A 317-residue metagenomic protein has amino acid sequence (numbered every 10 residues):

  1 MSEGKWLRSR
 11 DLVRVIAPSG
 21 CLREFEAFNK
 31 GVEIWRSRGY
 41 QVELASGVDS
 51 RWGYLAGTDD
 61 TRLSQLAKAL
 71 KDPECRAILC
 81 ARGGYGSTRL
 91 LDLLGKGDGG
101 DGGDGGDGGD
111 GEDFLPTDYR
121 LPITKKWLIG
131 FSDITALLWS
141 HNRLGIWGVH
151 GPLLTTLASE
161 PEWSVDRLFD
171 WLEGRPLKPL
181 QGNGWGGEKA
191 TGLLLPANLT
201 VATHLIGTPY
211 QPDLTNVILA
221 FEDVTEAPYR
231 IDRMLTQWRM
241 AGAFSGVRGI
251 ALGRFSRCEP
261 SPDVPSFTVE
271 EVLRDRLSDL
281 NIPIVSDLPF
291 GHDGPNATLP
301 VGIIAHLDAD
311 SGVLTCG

Functional and structural regions predicted by a protein language model:
M1, D98-I123: Short, C-terminally biased terminal segments at protein or domain edges
M1-E74: ATP/NTP phosphate-donor binding region
T58-S64, R233-W238, V264-V272: Charged helix-capping and loop-helix junction motifs
A77-L93, F131: N-terminal glycine-rich "phosphate-gripper" loop used for MgATP/nucleotide binding and carboxylate activation
L94-G99, L121-S140, W147-L153, L280-P283: Short, acidic/small-residue loops that bind anionic groups at enzyme active sites
I146-G207: Conserved anion/nucleotide-ligand pocket segment
D213-P262: Internal helical hairpin/lid segments
R257-G317: ATP/nucleoside-binding phosphotransfer catalytic cores, i.e., glycine-rich phosphate-binding loops
